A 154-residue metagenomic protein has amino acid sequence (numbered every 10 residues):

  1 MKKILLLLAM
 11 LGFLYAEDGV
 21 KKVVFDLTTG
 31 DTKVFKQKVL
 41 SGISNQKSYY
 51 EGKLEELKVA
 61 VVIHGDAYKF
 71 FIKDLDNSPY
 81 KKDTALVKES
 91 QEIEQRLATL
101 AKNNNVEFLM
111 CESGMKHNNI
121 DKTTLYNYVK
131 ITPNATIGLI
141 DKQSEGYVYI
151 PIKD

Functional and structural regions predicted by a protein language model:
I4-F13: Sec-dependent N-terminal signal peptides
E17-D154: Secreted/extracellular ectodomain signature
